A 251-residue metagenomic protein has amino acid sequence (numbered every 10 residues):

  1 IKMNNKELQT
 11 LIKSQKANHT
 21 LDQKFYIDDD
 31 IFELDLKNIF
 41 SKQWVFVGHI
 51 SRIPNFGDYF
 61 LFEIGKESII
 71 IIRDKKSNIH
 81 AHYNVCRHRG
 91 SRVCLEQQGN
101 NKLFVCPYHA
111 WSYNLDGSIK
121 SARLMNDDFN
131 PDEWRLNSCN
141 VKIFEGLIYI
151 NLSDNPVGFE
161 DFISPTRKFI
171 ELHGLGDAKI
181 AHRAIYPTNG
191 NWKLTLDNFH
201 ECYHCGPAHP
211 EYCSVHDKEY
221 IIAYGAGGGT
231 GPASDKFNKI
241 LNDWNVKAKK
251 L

Functional and structural regions predicted by a protein language model:
I1-K2: Short, Lys/Arg-enriched N-terminal segments with co-localized hydrophobic residues within the first ~10-30 amino acids
L8-Q23, G176: Short, contiguous pre-domain boundary segments
L21-G65, I69-I70: Non-catalytic accessory segments flanking enzyme active sites
D35, V141, T195: A residue-level signal for conserved active-site and pocket-lining positions in enzyme catalytic cores
R52-D154, E160-F169: Rieske [2Fe-2S] iron-sulfur-binding domain
I72, L147-L251: C-terminal catalytic domain of Rieske-type non-heme iron oxygenases
